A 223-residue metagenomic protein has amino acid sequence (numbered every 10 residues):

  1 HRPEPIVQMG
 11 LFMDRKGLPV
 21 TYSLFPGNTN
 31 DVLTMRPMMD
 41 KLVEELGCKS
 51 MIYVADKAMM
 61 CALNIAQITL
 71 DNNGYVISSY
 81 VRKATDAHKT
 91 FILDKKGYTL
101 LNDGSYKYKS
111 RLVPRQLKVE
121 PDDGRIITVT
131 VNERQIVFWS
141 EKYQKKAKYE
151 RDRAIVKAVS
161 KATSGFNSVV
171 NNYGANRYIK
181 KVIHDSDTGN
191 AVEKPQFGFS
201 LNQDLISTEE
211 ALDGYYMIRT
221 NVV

Functional and structural regions predicted by a protein language model:
H1-V223: Anion-binding and metal-coordination hotspots
